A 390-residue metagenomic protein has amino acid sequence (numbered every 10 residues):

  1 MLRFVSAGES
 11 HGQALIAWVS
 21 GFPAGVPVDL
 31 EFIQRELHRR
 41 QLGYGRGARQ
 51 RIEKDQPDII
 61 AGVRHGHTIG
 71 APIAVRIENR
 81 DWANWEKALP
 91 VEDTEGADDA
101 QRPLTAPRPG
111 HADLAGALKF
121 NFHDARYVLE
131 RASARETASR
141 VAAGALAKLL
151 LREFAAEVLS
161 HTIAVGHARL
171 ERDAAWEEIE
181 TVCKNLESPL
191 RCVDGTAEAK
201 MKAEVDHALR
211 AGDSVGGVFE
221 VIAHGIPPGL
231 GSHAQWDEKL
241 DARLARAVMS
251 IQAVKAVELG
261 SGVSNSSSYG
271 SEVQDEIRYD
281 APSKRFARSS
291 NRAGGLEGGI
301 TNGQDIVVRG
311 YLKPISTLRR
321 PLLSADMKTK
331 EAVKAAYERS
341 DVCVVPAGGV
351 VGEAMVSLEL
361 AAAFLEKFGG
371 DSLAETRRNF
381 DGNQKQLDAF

Functional and structural regions predicted by a protein language model:
M1-F390: Generic N-terminal targeting/processing segments that precede catalytic cores or assembly contacts
